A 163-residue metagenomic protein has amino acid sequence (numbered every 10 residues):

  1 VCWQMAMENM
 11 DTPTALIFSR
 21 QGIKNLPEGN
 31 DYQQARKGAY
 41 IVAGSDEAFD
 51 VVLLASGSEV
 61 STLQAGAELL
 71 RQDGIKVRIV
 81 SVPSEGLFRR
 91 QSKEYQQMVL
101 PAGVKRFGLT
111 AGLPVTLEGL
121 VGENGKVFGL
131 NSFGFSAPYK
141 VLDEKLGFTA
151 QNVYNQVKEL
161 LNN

Functional and structural regions predicted by a protein language model:
C2-N163: Thiamine diphosphate
